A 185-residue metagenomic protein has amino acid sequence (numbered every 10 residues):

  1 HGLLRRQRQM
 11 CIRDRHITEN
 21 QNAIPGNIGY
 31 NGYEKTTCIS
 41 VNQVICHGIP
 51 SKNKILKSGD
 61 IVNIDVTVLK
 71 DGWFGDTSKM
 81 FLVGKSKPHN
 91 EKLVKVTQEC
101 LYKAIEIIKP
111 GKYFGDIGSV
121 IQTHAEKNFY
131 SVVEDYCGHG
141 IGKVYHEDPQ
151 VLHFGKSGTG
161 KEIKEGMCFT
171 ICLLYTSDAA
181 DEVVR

Functional and structural regions predicted by a protein language model:
H1, R5, H47-G48, H139 (+2 more regions): Histidine-centered active-site/metal-ligand motif
H1-R8, I12, Y175-V184: Single conserved hydrophobic/aromatic residue that forms the stacking wall/gate of nucleotide- or nucleobase-binding
R6-Q9, R13-N20, L82-Y113, E126 (+1 more regions): Flexible, acidic/His-enriched mid-domain "rim/lid" segments that flank
R6-Q9, R13-S78: Extended, compositionally biased flexible segments
V41-W73, P149-S177, R185: Acidic/histidine-enriched ion/cofactor-binding microenvironments in catalytic or ligand-binding pockets
V66-V68, K85, Q98, I121 (+2 more regions): Short, structured patches in soluble enzyme cores that scaffold and shape functional sites
G75-E91, S177, R185: Short, compositionally biased
E106, P110-M167, L174: A contiguous pocket-lining binding segment that forms or flanks enzyme active sites
